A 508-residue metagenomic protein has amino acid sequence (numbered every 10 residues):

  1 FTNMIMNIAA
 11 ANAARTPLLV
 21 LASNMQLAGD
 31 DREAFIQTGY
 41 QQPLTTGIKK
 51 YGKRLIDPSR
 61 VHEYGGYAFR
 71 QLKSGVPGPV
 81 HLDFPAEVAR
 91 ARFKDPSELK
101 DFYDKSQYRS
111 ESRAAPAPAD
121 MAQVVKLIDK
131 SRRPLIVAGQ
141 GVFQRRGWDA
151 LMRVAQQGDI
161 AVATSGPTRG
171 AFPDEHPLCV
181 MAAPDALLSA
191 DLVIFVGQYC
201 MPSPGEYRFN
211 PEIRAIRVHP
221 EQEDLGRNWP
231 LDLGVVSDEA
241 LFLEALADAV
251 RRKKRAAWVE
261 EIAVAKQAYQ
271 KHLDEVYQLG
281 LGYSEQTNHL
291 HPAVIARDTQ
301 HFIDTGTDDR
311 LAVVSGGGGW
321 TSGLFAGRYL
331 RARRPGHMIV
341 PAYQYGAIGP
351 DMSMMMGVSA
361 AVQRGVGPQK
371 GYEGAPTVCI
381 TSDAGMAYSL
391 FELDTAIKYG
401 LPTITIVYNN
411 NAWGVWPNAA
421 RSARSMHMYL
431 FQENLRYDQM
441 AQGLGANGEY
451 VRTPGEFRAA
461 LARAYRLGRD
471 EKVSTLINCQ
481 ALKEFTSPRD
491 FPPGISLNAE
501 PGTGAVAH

Functional and structural regions predicted by a protein language model:
F1-K254, E260, D298, F302 (+4 more regions): N-terminal alpha/beta PP-like core and its mobile active-site loop of ThDP/TPP-dependent enzymes
A14, Q157-G158, G306, Y399 (+2 more regions): Helix C-cap/helix->beta junction micro-motif
M25-Q26, F84-R90, Q140-V142, G318-T321 (+2 more regions): Glycine-rich beta-alpha junction loops
G29-Q37, L178, L187-S189, G226-N228 (+3 more regions): Thiamine diphosphate
S59, D95-K100, D104-Q107, K126 (+5 more regions): Phosphate/pyrophosphate-binding active-site segments
Q140-G141, Q198-Y199, G318, S382-A384 (+1 more regions): Active-site metal-binding loops of divalent metal-dependent hydrolases
T168-F172, M201, W320-S322, T453-F457: Short acidic loop-to-helix transition motifs that present clustered carboxylates
A268-Q369: Active-site diphosphate/adenylate-binding microenvironment
